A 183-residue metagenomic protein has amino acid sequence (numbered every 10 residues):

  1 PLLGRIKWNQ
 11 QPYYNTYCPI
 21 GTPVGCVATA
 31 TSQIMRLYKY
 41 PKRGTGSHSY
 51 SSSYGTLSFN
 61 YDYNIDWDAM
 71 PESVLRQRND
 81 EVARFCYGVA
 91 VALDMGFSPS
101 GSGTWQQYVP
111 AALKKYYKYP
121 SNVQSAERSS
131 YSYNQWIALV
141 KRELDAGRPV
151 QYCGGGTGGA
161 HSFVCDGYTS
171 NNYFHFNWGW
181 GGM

Functional and structural regions predicted by a protein language model:
P1-S102, T169: Active-site-adjacent structural segments surrounding the nucleophilic cysteine of cysteine proteases and isopeptidases
Q10-Q11, Q33, Q77, Q106-Q107 (+3 more regions): Residue-identity detector for glutamine
T22, V27-I34, W105, V109-L113 (+2 more regions): Stable alpha-helical elements in mature extracytoplasmic
G101, W105, S132: Catalytic cores of large soluble enzymes that bind and process phosphate-bearing ligands
A111, Y116-N177: Active-site-adjacent substructure of cysteine-protease-like catalytic cores
G179-M183: Conserved catalytic-core surface of thiol
